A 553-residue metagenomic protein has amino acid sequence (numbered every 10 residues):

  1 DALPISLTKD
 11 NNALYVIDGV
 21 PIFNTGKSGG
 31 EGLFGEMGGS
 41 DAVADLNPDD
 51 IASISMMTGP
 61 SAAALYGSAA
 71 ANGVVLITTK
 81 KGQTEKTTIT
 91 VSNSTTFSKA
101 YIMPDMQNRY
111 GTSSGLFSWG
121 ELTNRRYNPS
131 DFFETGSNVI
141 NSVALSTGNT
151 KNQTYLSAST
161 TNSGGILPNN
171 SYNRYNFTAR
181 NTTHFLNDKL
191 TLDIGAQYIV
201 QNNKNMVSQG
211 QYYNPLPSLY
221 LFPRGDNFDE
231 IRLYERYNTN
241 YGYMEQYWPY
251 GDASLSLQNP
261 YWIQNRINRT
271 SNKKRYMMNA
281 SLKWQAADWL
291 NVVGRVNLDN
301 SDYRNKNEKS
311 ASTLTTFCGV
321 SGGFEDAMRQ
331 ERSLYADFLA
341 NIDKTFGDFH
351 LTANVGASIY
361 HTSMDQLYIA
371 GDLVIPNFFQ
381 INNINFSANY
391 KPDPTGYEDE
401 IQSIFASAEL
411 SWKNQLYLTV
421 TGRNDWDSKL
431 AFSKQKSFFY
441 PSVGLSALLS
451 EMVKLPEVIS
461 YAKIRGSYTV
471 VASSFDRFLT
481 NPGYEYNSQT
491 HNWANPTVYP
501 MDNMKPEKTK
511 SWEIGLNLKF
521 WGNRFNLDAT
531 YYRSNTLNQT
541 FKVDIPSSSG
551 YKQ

Functional and structural regions predicted by a protein language model:
D1-A179, H184-I199, M277: Short, small/polar-rich motifs associated with maturation and membrane association, primarily at protein termini
N11-N12, Q83-R126, I166, R180-R275 (+6 more regions): Surface-exposed loop/interface segments of Gram-negative outer-membrane beta-barrel transport/assembly proteins
Y15, K344, L410: Short aromatic-centered micro-motifs
G39-S40, A70, N138, Y172-R174 (+6 more regions): Membrane-spanning beta-strands of outer-membrane beta-barrel proteins
L76-T78, T90, S142-S146, S157 (+10 more regions): Outer-membrane beta-barrel architecture
L186-N187, Q285-A287, K413: Residue-level recognition of beta-strand termini and adjacent short loop/turns
F438-L445, N523-T530: A short alpha/beta connector and helix-capping loop motif
